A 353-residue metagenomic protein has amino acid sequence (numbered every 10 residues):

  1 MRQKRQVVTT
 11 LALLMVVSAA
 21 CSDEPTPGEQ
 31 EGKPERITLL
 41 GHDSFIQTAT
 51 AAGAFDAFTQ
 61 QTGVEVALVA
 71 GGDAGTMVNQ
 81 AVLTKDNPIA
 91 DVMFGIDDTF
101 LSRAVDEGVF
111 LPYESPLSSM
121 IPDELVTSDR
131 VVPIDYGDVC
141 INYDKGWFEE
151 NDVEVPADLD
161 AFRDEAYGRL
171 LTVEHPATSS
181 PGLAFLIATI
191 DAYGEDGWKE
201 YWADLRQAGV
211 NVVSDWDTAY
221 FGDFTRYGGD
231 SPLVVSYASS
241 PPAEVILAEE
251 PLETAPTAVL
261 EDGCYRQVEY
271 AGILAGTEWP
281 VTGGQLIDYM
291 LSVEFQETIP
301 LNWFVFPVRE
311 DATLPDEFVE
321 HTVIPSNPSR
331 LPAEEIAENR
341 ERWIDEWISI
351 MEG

Functional and structural regions predicted by a protein language model:
V16-A20: C-terminal motif of bacterial Sec signal peptides marking the signal peptidase cleavage site
C21, E31-R103: Early extracytoplasmic/lumenal segment of secretory-pathway proteins
A74-F110, S118-T127, G222-D223, P241-A248: Pocket-flanking alpha-helical
P88-M93, L111-K145, L159-D160, L170-P176: A structural signal for short loop-to-beta-strand junctions that line the ligand-binding cleft of periplasmic/secreted
D98-V109, V126-E154, G182-A192, R266-G272: Periplasmic solute-binding protein
F110-L117, R130-P133, D160-R163, A238 (+2 more regions): Short beta-strand->loop
A188-D262: Ligand-binding pocket segment of bilobal, Venus flytrap-like solute-binding proteins
A271-L331: Mature extracytoplasmic/periplasmic domains
